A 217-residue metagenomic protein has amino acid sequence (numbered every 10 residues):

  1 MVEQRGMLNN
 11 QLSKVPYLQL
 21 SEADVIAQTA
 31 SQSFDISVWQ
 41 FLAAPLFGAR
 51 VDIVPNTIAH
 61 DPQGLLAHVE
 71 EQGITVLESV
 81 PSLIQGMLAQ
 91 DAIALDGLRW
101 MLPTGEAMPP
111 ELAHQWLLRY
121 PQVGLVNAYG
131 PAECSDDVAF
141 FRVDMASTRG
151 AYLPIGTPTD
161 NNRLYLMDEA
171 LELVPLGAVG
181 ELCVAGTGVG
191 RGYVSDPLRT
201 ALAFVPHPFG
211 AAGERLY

Functional and structural regions predicted by a protein language model:
M1-E3, M7-N10, L20, I26 (+10 more regions): A generic "structured core" feature
V2-A27, D35-T75, M145: Conserved AMP-binding/adenylation subdomain of ANL enzymes
M7, L118-N127, A139-Y217: AMP-dependent adenylate-forming
L20, A30-F34, T57, A107 (+2 more regions): Conserved AMP-binding
S21-E22, Q28, V38, A94-G97 (+5 more regions): His-Asp-centered acyl/peptidyl-transfer active-site segments
L46-V51, I74-E78, L88-P154, D160-R163 (+1 more regions): Gly/Ser/Thr-rich phosphate-binding loop
S82-I84, M108, V189: Alpha-helix capping/helix-boundary segments
